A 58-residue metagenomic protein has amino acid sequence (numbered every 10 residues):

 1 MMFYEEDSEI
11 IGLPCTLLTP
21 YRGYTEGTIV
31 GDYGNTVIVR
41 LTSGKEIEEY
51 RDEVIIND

Functional and structural regions predicted by a protein language model:
M2-E5, I11-E53: Basic/aromatic-rich interaction segments and small domains that mediate binding to polyanionic partners
N57-D58: Short acidic DE-rich linear segments
